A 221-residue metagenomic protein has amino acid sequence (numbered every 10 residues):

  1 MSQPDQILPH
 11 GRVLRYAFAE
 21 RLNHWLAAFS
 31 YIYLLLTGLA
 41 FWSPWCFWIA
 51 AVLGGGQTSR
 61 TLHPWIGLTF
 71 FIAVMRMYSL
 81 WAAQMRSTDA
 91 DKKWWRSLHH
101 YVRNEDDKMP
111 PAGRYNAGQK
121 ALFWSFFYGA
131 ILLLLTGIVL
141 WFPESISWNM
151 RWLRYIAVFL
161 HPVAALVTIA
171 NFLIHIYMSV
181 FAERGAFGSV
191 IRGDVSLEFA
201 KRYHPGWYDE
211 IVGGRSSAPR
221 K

Functional and structural regions predicted by a protein language model:
M1-K221: Membrane-embedded alpha-helical bundles that constitute the cytochrome b-like, heme-associated redox core of multi-pass
